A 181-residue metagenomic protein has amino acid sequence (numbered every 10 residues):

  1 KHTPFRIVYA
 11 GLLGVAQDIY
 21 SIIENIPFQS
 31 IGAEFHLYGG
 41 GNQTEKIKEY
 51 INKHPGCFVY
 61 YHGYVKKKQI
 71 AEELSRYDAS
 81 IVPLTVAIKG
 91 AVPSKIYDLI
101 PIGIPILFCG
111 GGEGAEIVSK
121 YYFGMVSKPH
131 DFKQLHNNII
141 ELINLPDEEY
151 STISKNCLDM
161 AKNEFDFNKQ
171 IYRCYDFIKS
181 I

Functional and structural regions predicted by a protein language model:
K1-Q17, I22-I26, H36, S154: Conserved donor-binding/catalytic core segment of Leloir-type glycosyltransferases
P4, G32-G39, T44-A71: Nucleotide-activated donor-binding/catalytic signature segment of Leloir-type glycosyltransferases, i.e., the conserved
Y9-G14, G40, G63-Y64, E164: Conserved donor-binding loops in enzymes that form glycosidic bonds
Q17, K66-E73, S80-I100, L107-I117: Nucleotide-sugar-dependent
Q17, V65, S94, H130 (+2 more regions): Residue-level signal for the nucleotide or nucleotide-sugar donor/cofactor binding architecture
E113-E141: Change "using UDP/GDP/dTDP sugars" to "using nucleotide sugars
H130, Q134-H136, D147-I178: A charged, aromatic-enriched C-terminal amphipathic alpha-helix characteristic of glycosyltransferases across folds
